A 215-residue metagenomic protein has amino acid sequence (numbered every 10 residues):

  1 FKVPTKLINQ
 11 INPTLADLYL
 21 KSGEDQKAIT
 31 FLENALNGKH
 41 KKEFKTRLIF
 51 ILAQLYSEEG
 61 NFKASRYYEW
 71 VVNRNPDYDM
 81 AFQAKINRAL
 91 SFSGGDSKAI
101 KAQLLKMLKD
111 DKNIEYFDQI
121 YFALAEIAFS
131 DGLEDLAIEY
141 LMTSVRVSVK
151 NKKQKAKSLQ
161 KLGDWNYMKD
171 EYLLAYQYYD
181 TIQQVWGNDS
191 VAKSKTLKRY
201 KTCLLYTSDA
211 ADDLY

Functional and structural regions predicted by a protein language model:
F1-T5, N34-K42, W70-Y78, K106-I114 (+2 more regions): Solenoid-like repeat scaffolds
V3-N12, K41-I49, P76-K85, N113-Y121 (+1 more regions): Generic helix N-cap/helix-start motif at coil->alpha-helix transitions
D25, N61-F62, S97, E134 (+1 more regions): TPR-repeat structural position
Y206, A210-Y215: Single conserved hydrophobic/aromatic residue that forms the stacking wall/gate of nucleotide- or nucleobase-binding
